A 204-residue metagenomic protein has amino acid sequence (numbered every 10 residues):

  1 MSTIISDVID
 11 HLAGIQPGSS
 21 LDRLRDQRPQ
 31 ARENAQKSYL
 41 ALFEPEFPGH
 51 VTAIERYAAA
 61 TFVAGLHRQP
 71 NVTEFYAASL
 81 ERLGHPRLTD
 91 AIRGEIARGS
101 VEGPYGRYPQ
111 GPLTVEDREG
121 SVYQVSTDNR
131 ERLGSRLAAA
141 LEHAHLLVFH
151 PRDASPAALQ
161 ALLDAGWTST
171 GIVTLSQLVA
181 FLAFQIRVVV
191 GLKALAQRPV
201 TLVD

Functional and structural regions predicted by a protein language model:
M1-D204: Hydrophobic alpha-helical segments
